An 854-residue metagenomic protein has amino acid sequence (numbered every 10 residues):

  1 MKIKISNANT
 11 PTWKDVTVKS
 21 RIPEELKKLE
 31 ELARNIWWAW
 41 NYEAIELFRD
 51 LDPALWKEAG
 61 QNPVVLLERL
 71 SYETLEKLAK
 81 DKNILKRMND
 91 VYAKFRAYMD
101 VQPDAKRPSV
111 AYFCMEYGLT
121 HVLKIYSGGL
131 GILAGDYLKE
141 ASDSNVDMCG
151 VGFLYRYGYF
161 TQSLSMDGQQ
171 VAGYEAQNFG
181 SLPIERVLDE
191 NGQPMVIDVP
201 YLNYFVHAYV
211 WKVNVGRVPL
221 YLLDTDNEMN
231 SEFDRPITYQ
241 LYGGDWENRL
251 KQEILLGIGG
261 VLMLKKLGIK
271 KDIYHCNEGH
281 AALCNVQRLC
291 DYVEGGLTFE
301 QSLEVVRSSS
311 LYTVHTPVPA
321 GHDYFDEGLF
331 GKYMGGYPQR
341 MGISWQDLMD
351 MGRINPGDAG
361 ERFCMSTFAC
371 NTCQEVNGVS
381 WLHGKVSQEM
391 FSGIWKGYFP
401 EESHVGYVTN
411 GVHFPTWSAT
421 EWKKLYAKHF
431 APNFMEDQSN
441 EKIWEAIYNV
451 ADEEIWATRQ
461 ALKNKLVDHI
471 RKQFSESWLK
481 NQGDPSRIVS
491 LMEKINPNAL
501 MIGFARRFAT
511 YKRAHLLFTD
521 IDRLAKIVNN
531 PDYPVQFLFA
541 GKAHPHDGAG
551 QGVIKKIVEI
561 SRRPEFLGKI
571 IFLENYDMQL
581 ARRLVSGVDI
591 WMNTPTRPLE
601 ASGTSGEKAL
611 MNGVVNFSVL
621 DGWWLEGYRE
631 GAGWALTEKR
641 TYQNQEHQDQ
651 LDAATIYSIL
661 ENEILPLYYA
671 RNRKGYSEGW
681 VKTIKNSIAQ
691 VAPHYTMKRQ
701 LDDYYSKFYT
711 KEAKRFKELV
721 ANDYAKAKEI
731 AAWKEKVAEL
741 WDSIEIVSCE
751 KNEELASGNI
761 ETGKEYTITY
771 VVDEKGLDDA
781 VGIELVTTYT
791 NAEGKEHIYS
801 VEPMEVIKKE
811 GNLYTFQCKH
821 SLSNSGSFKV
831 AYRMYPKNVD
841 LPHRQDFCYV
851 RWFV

Functional and structural regions predicted by a protein language model:
M1-V854: Catalytic cores of carbohydrate-active enzymes across secretory and cytosolic contexts
